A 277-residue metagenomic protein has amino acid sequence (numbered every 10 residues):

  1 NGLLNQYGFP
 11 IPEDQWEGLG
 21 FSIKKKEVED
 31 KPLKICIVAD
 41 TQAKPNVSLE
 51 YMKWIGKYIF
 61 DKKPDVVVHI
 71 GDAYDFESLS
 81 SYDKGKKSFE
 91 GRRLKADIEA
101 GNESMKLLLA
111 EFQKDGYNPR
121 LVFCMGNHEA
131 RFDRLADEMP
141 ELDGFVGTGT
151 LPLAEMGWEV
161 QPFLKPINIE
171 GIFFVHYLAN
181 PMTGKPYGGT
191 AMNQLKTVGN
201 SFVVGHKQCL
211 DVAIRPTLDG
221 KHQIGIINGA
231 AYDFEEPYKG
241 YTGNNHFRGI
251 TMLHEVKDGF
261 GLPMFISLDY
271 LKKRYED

Functional and structural regions predicted by a protein language model:
N1-V38, Q42-P45: Acidic, histidine-bearing metal-coordination/catalytic regions of metal-dependent phosphoesterases
E17-D30, I35, K165-M192: Core dinuclear metal-dependent hydrolase active-site scaffold
E29-I37, D61, L268-E276: Polar, enzyme-active/binding microenvironments
I35-I37, V67-H69, F123, F202-V203: Residue-level marker for buried hydrophobic side chains located in beta-strands that build the well-ordered beta-sheet
A43-E155: Core catalytic region of metal-dependent phosphoesterases/phosphodiesterases, especially metallo-beta-lactamase-like
L151-E170: Short acidic low-complexity segments
V175-I266, Y270: Conserved beta-sheet core of the metallophosphoesterase superfamily
